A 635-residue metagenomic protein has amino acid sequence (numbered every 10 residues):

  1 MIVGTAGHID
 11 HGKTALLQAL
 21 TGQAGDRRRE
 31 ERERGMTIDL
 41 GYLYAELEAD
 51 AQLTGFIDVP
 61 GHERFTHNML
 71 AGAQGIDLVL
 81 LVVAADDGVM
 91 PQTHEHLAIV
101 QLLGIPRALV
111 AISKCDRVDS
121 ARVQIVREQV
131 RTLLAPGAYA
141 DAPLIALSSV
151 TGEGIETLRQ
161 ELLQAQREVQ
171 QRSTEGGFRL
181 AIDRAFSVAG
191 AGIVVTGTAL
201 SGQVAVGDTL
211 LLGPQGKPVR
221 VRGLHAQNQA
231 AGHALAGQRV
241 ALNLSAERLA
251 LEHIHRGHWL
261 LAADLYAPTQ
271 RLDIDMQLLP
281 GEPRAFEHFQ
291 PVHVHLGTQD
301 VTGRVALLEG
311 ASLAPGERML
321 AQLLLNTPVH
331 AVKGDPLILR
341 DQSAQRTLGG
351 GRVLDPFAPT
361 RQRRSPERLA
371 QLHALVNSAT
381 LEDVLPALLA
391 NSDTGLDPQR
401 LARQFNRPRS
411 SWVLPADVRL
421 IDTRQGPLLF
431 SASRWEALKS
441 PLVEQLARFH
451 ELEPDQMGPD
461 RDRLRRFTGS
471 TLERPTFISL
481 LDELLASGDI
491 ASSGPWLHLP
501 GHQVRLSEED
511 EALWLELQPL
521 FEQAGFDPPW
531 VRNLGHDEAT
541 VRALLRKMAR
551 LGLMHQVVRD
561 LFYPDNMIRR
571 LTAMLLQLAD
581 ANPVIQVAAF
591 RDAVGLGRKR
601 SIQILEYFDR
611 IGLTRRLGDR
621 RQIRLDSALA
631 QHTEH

Functional and structural regions predicted by a protein language model:
M1-V59, E63: Conserved G1/Walker A P-loop phosphate-binding module
D10, L16, G35, D58 (+14 more regions): Residue-level signature of catalytic and energy-coupling elements of molecular machines, predominantly ATP/GTP-dependent
V59-R64, A73-L97, Q101-I125, L534: Conserved Switch II/interswitch segment of TRAFAC-class P-loop GTPases
H62-E63, D86-M90, I105, K114-D119 (+7 more regions): Conserved nucleotide-binding/hydrolysis micro-motifs of P-loop NTPases
A84-A85, L109-Q124, I145-E153, L158 (+4 more regions): G-domain G4 guanine-recognition motif of GTPases
C115, T132-E282: Conserved catalytic-core segments of large NTP-driven translation/proteostasis enzymes
R117-R122, Q129-T132, R248-Q556, M567-L613 (+1 more regions): C-terminal effector modules of nucleic-acid-centric enzymes and ribosome-associated factors
